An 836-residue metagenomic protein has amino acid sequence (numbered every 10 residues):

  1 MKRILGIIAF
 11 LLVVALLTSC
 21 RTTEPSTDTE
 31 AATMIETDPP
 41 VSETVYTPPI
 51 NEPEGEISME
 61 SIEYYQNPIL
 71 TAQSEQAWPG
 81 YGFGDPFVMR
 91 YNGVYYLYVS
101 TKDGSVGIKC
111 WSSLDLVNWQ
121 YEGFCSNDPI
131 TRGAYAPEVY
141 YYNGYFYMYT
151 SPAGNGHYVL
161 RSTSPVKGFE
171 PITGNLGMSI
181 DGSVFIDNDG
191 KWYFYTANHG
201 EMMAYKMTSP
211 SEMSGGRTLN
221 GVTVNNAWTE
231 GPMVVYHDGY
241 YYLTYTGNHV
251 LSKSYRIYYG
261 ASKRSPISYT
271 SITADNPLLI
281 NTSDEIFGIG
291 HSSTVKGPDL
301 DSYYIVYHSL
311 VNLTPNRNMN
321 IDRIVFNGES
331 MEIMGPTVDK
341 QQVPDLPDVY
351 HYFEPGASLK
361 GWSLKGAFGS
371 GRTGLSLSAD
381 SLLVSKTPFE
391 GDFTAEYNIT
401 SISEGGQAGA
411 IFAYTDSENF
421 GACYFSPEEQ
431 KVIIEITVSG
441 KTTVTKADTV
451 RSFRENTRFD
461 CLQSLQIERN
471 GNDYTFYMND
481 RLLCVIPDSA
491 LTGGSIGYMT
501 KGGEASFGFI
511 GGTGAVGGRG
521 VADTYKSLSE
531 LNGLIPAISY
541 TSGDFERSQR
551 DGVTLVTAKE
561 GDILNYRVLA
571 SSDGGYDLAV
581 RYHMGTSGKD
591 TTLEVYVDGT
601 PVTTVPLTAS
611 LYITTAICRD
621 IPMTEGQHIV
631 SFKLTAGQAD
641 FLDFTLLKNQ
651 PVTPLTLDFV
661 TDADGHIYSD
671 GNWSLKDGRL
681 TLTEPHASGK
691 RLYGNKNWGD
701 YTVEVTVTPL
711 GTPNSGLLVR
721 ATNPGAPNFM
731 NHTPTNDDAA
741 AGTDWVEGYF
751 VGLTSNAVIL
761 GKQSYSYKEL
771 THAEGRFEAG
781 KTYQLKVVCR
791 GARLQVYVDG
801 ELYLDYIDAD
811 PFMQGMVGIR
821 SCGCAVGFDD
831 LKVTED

Functional and structural regions predicted by a protein language model:
M1-I4: Positively charged n-region of N-terminal signal peptides that target proteins for export
I7-V13: Sec-dependent N-terminal signal peptides
L16-S19: C-terminal motif of bacterial Sec signal peptides marking the signal peptidase cleavage site
R21-E24, E43-T229, Y236-E285, P298-Y303 (+7 more regions): Beta-rich carbohydrate-recognition and catalytic domains
D28-T47: Post-signal peptide N-terminal segment of mature Sec-exported envelope proteins
Y46-E63, N327-C618, Q627-L634, Q638-D640 (+1 more regions): Extracellular glycan-recognition regions
T229, G288-G290, R317, L462 (+2 more regions): Short, surface-exposed coil-to-beta transition loops
T294-K296: Catalytic nucleophile loop of clan PA
